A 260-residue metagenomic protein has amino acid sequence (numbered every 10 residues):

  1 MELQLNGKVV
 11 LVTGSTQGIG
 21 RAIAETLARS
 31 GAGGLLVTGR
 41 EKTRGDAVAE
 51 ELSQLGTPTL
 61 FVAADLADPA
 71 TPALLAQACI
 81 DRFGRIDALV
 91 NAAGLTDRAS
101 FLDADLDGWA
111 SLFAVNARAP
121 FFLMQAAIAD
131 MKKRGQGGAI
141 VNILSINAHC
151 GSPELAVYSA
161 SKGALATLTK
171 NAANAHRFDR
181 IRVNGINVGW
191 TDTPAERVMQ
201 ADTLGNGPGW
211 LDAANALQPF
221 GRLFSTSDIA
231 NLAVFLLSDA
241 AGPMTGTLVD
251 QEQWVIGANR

Functional and structural regions predicted by a protein language model:
T16-Q17, E41: Conserved glycine-rich cofactor-binding loop
A32-V48: Conserved glycine-rich Rossmann-like NAD(P)H-binding loop of the short-chain dehydrogenase/reductase
S100-F101, G108-A110, A214: Substrate-binding pocket helix/loop in short-chain dehydrogenase/reductase
M124, S161, T169: Active-site helix of classical SDR
A129, N174-F178, G242: Alpha-helical segment proximal to the catalytic Tyr-Lys
S145: Residue(s) in the substrate-gating loop at a strand-loop-helix junction that position the organic substrate next
C150, R222, V234, T245-R260: Short C-terminal tail/terminal secondary-structure segment of NAD(P)H-dependent dehydrogenase/reductase domains
